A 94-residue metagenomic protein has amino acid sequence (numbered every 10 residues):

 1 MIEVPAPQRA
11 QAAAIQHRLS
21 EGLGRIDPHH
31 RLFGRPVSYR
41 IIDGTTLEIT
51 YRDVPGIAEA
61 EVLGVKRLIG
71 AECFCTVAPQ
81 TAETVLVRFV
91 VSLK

Functional and structural regions predicted by a protein language model:
I2-L47: An N-terminal amphipathic alpha-helical segment
G44-Q80: Short, hydrophobic/π-rich interface segment
A78-K94: C-terminal edge-of-domain segments
